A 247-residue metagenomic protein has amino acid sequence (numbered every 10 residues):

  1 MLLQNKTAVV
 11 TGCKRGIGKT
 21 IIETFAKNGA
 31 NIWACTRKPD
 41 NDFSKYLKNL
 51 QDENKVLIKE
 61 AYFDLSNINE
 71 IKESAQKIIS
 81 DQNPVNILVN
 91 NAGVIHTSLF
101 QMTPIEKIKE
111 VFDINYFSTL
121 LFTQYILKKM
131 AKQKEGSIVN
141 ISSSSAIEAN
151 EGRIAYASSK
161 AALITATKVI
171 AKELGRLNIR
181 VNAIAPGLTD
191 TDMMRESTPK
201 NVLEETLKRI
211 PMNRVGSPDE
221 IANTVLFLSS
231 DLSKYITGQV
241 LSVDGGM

Functional and structural regions predicted by a protein language model:
T7, K14-R15: Conserved glycine-rich cofactor-binding loop
N28-K45: Conserved glycine-rich Rossmann-like NAD(P)H-binding loop of the short-chain dehydrogenase/reductase
L99-F100, K107-F112, T206: Substrate-binding pocket helix/loop in short-chain dehydrogenase/reductase
T123, S159, T167: Active-site helix of classical SDR
K128, K172-R176, K234: Alpha-helical segment proximal to the catalytic Tyr-Lys
S143: Residue(s) in the substrate-gating loop at a strand-loop-helix junction that position the organic substrate next
A183, E205-L232, I236, V243-G245: C-terminal helical subdomain
